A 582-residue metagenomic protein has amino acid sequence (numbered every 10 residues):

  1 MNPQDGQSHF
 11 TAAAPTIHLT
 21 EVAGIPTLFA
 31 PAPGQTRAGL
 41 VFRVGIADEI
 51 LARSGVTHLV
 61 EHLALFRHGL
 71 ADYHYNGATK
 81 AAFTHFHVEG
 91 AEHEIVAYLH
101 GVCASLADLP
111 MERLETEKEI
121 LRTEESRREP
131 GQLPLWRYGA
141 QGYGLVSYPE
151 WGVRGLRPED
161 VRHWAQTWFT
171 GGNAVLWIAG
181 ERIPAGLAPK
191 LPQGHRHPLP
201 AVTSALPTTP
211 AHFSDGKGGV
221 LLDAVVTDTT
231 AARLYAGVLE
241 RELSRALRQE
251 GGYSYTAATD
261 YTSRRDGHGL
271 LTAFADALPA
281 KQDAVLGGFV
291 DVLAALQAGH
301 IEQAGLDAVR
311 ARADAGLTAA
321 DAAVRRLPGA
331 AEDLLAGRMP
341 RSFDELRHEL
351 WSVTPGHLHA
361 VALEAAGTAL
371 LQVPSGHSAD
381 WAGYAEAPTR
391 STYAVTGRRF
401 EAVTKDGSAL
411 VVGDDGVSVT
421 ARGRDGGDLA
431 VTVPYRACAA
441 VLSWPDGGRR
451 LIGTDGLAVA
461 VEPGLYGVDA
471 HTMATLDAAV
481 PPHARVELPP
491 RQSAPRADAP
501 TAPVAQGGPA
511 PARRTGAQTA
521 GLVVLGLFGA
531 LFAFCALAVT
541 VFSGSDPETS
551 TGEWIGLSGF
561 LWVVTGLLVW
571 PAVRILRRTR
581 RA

Functional and structural regions predicted by a protein language model:
M1-D72, R162-G251, P374-P503: His/Glu-rich zincin catalytic helix
G6-H18, W136-A174, P198, D333-A362: Histidine-acidic residue clusters that define the catalytic metal-binding segment of zinc metallopeptidase domains
H68, D72-W164, G171, D291 (+3 more regions): Acidic/histidine-enriched segments that form metal/cofactor-coordinating and catalytic pocket/exosite environments
D72, A236-A277: A structural supersecondary motif
A273-Q303: Extended amphipathic alpha-helical segments enriched in small hydrophobics
A510-A520, L567-A582: Cytoplasmic membrane-interface segments at the C-terminal ends of transmembrane helices
R513-F528, S550-F560: Alpha-helical membrane-anchoring segments
C535-L561: Membrane interfacial helix motifs at helix-loop boundaries and amphipathic/re-entrant anchors
